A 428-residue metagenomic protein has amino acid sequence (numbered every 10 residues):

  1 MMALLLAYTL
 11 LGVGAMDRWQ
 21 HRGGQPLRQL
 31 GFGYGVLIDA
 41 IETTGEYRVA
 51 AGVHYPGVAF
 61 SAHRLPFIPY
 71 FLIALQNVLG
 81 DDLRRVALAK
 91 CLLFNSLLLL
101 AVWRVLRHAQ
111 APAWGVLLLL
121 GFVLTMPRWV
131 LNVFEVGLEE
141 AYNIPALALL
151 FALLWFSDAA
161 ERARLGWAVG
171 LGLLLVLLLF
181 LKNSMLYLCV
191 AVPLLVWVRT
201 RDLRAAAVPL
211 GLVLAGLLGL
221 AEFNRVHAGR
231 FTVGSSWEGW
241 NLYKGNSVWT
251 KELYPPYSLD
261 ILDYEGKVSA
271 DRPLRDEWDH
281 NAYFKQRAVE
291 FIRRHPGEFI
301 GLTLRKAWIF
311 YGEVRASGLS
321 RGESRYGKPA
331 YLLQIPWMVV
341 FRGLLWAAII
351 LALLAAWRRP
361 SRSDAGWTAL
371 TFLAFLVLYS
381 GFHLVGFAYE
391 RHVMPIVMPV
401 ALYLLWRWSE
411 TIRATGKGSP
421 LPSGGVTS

Functional and structural regions predicted by a protein language model:
W19-F32, V36, G45-P69, I73 (+1 more regions): Membrane-proximal lumenal/periplasmic loop motifs of glycosylation machinery
P66-I73, V78-L100, N132, V136 (+1 more regions): Loop-to-helix entry region of an early transmembrane alpha helix in multi-pass inner-membrane enzymes
R84, V102-R128, I144, D364-L370: Transmembrane-helix signature of polytopic, membrane-embedded enzymes that assemble or transfer cell-envelope glycans
R84-L92, F299-F372, L376: Membrane-interface anchor segments at the N-terminal boundary of transmembrane helices in multi-pass membrane enzymes
V86, K90, G121-L154, L178-L188 (+1 more regions): Multi-pass, polyprenyl lipid-linked donor-dependent membrane glycosyltransferases
A109, L147-G170, L178, V196-T200 (+2 more regions): Membrane-interface transmembrane helices that cradle and orient dolichyl/undecaprenyl
L120, W167-K182, V192-L194, V213-A215 (+1 more regions): Membrane-interface alpha helices of multi-pass inner-membrane proteins
V233-S317: Membrane-proximal stem/loop segments at transmembrane-domain junctions that anchor or position
